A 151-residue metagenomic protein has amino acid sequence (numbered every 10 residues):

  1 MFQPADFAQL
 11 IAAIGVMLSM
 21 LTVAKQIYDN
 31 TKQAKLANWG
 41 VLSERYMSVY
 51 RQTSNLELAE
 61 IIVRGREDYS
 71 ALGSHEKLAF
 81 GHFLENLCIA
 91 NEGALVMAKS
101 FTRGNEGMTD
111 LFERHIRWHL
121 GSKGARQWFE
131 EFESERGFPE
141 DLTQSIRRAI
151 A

Functional and structural regions predicted by a protein language model:
Q3-D6, L10, K25, T31-A151: Amphipathic alpha-helical "stem/stalk" segments
Q9-S19: Alpha-helical transmembrane segments of integral membrane proteins
M17-A24, Y28: Alpha-helical transmembrane segments
